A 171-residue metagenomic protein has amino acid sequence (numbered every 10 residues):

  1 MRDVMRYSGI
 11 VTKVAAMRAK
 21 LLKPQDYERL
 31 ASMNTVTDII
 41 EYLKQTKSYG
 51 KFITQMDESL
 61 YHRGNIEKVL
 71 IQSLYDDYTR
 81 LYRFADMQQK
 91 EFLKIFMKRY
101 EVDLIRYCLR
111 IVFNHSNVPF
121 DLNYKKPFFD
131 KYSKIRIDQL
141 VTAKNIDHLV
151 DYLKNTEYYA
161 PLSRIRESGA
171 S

Functional and structural regions predicted by a protein language model:
M1-S171: N-terminal domain-start signal
